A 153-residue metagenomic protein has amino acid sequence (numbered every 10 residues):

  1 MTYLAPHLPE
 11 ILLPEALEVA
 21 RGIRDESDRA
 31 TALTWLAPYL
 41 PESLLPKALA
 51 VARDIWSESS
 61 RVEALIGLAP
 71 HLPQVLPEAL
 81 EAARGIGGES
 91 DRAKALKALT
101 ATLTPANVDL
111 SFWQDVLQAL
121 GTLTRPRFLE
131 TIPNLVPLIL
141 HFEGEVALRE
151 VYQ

Functional and structural regions predicted by a protein language model:
M1-Q153: Non-catalytic tandem-repeat scaffold regions and their flanking low-complexity/translocation tails
